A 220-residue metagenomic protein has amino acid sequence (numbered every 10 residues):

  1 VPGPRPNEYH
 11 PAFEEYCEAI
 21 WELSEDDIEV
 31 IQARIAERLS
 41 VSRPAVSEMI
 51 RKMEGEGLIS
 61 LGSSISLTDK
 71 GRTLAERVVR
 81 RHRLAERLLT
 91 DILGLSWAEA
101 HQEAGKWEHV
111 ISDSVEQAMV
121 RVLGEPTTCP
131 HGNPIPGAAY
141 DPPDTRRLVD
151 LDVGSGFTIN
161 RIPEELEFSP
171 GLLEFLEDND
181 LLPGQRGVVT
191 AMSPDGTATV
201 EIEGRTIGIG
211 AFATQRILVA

Functional and structural regions predicted by a protein language model:
V1-S40: Extreme N-terminal segment that seeds HTH/winged-HTH DNA-binding domains in transcriptional regulators
P44, A98: Key DNA-contact positions within bacterial/archaeal DNA-binding proteins
I50-R51: Short, hydrophobic-biased segments on the C-terminal half of alpha helices that form "recognition helices"
E54-S63: A short, conserved structural fragment
S63-H82: Basic, amphipathic "hinge/linker" alpha-helix immediately C-terminal to the N-terminal HTH DNA-binding motif
H109-T214: Mid-protein regulatory/catalytic core that forms ligand/cofactor-binding pockets and protein-protein interaction
